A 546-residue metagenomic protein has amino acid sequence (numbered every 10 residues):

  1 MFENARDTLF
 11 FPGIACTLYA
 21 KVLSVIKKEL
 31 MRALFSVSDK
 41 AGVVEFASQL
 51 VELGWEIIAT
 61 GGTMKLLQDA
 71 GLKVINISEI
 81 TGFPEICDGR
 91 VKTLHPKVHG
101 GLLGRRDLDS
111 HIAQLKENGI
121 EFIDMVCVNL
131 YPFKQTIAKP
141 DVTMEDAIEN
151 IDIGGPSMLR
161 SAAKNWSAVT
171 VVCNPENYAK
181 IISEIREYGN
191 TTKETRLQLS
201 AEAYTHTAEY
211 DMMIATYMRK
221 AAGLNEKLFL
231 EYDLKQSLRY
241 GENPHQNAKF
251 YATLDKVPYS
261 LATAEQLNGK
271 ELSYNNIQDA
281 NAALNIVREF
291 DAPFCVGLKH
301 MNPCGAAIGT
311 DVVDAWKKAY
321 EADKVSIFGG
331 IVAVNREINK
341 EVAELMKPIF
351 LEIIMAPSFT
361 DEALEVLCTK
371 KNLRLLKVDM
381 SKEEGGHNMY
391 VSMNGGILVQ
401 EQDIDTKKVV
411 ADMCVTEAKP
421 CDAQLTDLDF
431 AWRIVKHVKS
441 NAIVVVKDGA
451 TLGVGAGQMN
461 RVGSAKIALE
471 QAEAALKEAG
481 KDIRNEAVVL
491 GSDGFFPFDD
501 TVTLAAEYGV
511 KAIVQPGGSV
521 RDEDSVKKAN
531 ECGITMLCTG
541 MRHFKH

Functional and structural regions predicted by a protein language model:
E3-T8, A20: Short hydrophobic alpha-helical segments enriched in small aliphatic residues
V25-I80: N-terminal glycine-/serine-/threonine-rich phosphate-binding loop
E29-F35, M125-V128, Y210-H546: ATP-dependent carboxylate/acyl-activation modules
G62-P132: Glycine-rich nucleotide/cofactor/substrate-binding loop typically near the N-terminus or early in the first domain
R106-I153, R160-A162, K419-D422: Active-site/ligand-binding-proximal alpha/beta "capping" segment
M158, N165-N177: Mobile "lid/hinge" segments at catalytic clefts and subdomain interfaces of large enzymes
E176, K180-L228, I349: Non-catalytic interaction/clamp surfaces of large macromolecular machines
